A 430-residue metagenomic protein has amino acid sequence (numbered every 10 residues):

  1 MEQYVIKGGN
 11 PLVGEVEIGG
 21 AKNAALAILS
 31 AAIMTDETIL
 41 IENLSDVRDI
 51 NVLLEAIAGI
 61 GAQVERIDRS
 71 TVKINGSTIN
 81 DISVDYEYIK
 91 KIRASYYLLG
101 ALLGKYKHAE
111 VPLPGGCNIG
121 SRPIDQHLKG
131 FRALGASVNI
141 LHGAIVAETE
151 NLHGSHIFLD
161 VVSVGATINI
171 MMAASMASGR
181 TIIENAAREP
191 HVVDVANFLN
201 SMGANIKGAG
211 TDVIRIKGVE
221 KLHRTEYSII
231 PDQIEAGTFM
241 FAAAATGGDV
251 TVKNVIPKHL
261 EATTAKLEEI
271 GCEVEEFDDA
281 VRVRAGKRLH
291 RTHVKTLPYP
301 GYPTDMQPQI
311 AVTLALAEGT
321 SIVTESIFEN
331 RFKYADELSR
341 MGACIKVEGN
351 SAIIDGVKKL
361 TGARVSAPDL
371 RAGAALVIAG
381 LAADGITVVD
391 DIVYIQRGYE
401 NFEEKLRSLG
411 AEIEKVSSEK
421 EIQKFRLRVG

Functional and structural regions predicted by a protein language model:
M1-G430: Short, structured segments at the rim of ligand-binding sites
